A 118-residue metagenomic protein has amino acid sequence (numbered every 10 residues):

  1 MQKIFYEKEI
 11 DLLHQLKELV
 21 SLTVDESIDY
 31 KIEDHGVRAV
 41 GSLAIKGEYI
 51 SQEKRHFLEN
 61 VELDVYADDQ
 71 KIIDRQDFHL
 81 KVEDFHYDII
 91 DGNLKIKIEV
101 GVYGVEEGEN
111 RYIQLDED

Functional and structural regions predicted by a protein language model:
M1-D118: Viral structural modules
